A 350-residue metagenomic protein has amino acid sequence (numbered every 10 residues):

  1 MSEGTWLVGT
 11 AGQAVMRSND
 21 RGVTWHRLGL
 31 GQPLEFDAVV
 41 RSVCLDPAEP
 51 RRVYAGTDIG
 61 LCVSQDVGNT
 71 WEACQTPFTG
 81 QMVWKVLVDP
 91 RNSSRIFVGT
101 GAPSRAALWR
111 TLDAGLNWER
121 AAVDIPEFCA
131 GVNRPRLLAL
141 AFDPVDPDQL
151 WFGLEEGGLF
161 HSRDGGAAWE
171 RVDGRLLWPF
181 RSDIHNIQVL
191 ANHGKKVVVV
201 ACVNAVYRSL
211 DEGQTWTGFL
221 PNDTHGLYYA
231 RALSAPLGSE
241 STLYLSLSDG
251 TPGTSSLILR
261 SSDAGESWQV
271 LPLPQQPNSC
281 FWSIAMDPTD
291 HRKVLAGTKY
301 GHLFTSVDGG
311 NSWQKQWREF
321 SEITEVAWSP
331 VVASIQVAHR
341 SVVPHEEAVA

Functional and structural regions predicted by a protein language model:
M1-A350: Extracellular glycan-interacting surfaces
